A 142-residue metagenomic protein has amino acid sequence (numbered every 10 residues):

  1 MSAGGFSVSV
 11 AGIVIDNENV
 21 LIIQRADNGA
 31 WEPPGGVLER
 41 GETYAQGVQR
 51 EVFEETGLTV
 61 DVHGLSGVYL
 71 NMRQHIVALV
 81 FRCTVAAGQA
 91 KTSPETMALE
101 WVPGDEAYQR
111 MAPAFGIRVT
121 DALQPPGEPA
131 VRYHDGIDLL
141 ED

Functional and structural regions predicted by a protein language model:
M1-V20: Conserved N-terminal beta-strand and adjoining loop/helix that marks the start of the Nudix/MutT-like hydrolase domain
S2-F6, R73-H75, S93-T96: A generic structural micro-feature
S7, I15, P33, V60 (+1 more regions): Short connector loops at helix/strand junctions that flank enzyme active sites, especially segments positioning acidic
V14, I22, C83-V85, W101: Conserved hydrophobic "DFG−1" position in protein kinase catalytic cores
D16-E54: Conserved Nudix-box catalytic region and its N-terminal flanking loop in Nudix hydrolases and closely related
A26-A30, E95-D142: Nudix hydrolase/Nudix homology domain
L58-G67: A short coil-to-beta-strand element that immediately follows conserved catalytic motifs
L70-A90, G104, R118-P126: Active-site-adjacent beta-strand/loop module that shapes the phosphate/pyrophosphate-binding cleft
